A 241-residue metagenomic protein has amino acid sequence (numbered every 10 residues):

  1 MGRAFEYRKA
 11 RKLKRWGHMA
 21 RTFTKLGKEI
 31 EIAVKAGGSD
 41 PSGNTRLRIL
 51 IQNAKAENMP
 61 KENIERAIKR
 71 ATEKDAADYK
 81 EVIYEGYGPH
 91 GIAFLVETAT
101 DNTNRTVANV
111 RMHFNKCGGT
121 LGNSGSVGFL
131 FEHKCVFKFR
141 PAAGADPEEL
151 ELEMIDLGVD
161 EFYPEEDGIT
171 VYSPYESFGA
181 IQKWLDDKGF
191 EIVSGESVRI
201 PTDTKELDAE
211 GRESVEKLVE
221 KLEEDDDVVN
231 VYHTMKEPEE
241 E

Functional and structural regions predicted by a protein language model:
M1-G122, V127-V136: N-terminal cationic and glycine-rich segments that engage phosphates or anionic surfaces
V136-E241: Positively charged, low-complexity, intrinsically disordered RNA-binding extensions
